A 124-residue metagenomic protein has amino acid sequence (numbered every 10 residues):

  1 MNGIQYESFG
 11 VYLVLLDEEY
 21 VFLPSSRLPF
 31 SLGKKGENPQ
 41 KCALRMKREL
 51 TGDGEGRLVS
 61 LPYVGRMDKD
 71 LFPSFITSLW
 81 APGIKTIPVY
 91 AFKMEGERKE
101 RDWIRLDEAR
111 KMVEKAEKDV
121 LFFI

Functional and structural regions predicted by a protein language model:
M1-V21: Conserved N-terminal beta-strand and adjoining loop/helix that marks the start of the Nudix/MutT-like hydrolase domain
I4, L32-G36, D102: Aromatic-acidic/polar surface patches that form glycan- and anion
E7-F9, I87-P88, K99: Change "...and in nucleic-acid phosphodiester-cleaving endonucleases..." to "...and in nucleic-acid processing enzymes
Y12, V21-P24, P88-F92: Short, hydrophobic/aromatic-rich beta-strand segments within well-structured domains
L16-G54: Conserved Nudix-box catalytic region and its N-terminal flanking loop in Nudix hydrolases and closely related
S26, A91, G96-I124: Nudix hydrolase/Nudix homology domain
S31-K34, V64-K69, D107-A109: Short, solvent-exposed coil/turn elements at secondary-structure transition points
G52-G96: Active-site segment of metal-dependent pyrophosphate-handling enzymes, primarily the Nudix hydrolase catalytic core
